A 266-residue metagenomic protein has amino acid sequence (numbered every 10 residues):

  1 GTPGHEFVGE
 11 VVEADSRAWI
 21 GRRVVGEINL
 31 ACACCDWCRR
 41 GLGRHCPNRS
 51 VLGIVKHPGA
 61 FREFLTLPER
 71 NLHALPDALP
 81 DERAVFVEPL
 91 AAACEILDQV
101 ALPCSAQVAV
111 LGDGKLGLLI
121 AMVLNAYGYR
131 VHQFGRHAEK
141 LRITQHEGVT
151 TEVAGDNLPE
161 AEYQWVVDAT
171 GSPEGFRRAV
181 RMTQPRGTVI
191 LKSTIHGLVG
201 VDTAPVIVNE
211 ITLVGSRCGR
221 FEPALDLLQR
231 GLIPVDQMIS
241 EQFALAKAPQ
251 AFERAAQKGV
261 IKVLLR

Functional and structural regions predicted by a protein language model:
G1-D36, P76-A78: Glycine-rich beta-strand-centered segment in the early N-terminal region that forms part of a ligand/cofactor-binding
V25, V167, I190: N-terminal Rossmann-like NAD(P) cofactor-binding module of classical short-chain dehydrogenase/reductase
C32-L111: NAD(P)H dinucleotide-binding glycine-rich loop of Rossmann-like/cofactor-binding domains, especially the beta1-alpha1
L79-A154: Mid-domain Rossmann-like dinucleotide-binding core that forms the NAD(H)/NADP(H) cofactor-binding site
T150-D156, Q242-K247: Short acidic-hydrophobic, aromatic-tinged amphipathic segments that line or gate anion-handling sites
L158-V166: A short acidic, Gly/Pro-enriched loop at the edge of an enzyme's catalytic core that lines a small-molecule cofactor
P173-L232: Glycine-rich phosphate-binding loop and adjacent beta-alpha segment of Rossmann(oid) nucleotide-cofactor-binding
R177, E222-R266: C-terminal hydrophobic helical "lid"/dimerization subdomain of Rossmann-like NAD(P)H-dependent oxidoreductases
